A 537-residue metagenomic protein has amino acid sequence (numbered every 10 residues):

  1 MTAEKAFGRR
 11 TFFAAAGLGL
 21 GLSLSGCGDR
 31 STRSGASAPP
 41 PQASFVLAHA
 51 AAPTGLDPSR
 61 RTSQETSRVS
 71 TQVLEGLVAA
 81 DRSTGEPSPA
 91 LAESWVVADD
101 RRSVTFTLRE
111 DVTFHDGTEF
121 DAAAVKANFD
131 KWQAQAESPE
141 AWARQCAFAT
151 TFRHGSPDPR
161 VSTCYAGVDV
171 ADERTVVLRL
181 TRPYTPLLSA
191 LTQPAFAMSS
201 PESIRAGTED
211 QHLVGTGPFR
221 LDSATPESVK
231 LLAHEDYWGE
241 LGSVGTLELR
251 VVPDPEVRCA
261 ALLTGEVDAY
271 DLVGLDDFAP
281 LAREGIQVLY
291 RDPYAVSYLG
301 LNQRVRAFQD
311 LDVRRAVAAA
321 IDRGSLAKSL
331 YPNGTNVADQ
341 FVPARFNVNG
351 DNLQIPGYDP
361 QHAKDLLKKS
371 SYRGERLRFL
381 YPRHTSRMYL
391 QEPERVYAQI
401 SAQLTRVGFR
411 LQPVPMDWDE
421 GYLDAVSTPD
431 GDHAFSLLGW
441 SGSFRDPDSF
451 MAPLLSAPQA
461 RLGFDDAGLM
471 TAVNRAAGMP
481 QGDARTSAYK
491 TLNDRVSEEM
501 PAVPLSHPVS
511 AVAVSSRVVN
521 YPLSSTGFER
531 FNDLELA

Functional and structural regions predicted by a protein language model:
F12-G19, L24, I321-V348, E392-Q399 (+1 more regions): Detector for C-terminal structural segments
A48-D99, D130, V214: N-terminal lobe/hinge region of extracytoplasmic solute-binding protein
E93-R144, V177, A307: Aromatic- and charge-enriched surface segment that lines or borders ligand/interaction sites
T107, A141-P201: Surface-exposed binding/hinge segments that line and control ligand-binding clefts or catalytic entry sites
R182-G242, T246: Gly/Pro-rich hinge or "lid" segments in bacterial periplasmic/extracellular proteins
G207, E227, E235-P280, P293: Ligand-site clamp/hinge motif
L232-D236, R291-A316, A320, S329 (+1 more regions): A bilobed periplasmic-binding-protein/Venus flytrap-type ligand-binding module shared by bacterial periplasmic
Q309-A402, R406, T491: Append "and occasionally in soluble cytosolic enzymes with long acidic Gly/Pro-rich linkers
